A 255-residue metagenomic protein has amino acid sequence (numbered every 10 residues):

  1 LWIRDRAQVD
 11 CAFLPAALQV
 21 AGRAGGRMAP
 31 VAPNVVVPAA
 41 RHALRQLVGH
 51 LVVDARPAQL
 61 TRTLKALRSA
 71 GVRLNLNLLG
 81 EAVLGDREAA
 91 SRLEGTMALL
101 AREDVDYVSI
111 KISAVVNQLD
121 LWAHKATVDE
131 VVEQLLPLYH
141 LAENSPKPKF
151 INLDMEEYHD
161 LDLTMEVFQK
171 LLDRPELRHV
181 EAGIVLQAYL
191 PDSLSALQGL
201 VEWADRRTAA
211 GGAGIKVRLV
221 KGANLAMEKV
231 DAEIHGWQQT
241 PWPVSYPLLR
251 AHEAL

Functional and structural regions predicted by a protein language model:
L1-R250, L255: Positively charged, amphipathic and often flexible ligand-engagement surfaces
